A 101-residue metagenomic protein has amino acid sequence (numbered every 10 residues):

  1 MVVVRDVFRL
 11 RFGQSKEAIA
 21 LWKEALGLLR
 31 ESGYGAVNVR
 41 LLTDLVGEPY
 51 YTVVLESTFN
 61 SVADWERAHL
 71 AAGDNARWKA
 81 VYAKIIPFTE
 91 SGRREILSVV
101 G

Functional and structural regions predicted by a protein language model:
V2, P49-Y51: Residue-level preference for beta-strand/loop junctions
V3-F8: Active-site-flanking beta-strand signature of metal-NTP-handling nucleotidyl enzymes and homologous cyclase-like
L10-I19: Short, surface-exposed ligand-recognition loops at beta-strand->loop->(often short) alpha-helix junctions that present
L21-R40, V46-P49, E56-E95: An amphipathic, aromatic/His-enriched active-site/gating alpha helix that lines ligand/cofactor pockets
L97-G101: Short hydrophobic/aromatic patches at helix-to-coil boundaries
